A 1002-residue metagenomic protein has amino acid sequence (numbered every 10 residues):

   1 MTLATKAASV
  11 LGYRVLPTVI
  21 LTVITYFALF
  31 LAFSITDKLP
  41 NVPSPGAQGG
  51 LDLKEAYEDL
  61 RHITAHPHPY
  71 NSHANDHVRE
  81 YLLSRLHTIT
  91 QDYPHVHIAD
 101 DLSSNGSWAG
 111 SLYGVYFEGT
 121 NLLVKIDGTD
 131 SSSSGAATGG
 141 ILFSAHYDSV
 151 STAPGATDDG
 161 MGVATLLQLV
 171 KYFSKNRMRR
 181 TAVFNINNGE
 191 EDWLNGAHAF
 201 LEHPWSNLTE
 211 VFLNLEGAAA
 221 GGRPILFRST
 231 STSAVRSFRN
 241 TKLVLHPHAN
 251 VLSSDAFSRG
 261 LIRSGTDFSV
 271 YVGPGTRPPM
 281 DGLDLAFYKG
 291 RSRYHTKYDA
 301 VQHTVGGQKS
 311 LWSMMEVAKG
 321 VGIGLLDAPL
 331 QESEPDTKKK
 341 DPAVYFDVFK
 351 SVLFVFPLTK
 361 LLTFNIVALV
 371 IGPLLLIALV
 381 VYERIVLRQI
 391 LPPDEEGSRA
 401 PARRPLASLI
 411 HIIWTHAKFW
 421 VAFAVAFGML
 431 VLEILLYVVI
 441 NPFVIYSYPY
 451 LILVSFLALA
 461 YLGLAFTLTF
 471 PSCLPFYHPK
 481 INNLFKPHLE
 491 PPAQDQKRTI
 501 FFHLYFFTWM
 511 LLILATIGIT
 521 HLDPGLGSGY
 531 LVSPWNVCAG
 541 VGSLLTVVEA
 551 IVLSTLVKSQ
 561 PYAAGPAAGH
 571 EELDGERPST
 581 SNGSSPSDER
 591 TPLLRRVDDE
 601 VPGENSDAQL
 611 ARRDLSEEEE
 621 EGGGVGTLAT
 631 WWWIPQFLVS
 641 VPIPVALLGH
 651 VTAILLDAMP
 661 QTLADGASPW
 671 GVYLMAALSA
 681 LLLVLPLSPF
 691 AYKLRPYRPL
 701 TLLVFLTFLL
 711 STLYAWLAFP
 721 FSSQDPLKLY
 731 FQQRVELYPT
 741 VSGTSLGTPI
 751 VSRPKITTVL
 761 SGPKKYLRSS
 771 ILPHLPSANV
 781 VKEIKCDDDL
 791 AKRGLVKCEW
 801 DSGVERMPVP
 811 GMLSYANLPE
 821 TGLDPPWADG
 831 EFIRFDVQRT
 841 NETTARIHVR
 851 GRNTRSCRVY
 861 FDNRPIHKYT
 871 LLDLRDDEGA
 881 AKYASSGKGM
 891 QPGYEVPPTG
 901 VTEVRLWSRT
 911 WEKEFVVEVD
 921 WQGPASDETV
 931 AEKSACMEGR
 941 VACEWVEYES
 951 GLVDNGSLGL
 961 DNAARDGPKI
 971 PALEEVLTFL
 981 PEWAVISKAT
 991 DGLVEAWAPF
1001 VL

Functional and structural regions predicted by a protein language model:
T2-A4, G569-E619, C936, E949 (+4 more regions): Cytosol/nucleoplasm-facing, intrinsically disordered, low-complexity tails of endomembrane-system membrane proteins
T2-R14, S408-W414: Short, Lys/Arg-rich N-terminal segment immediately upstream of the first membrane anchor
K6-P43, P699-T712: Hydrophobic alpha-helical transmembrane signal-anchor segments
I24-A28, L374-L795, D801: Alpha-helical transmembrane segments of integral membrane proteins
S34-Y57, R61, P720-T744: Alpha-helical transmembrane signal-anchor/signal-peptide segments
D37-L358, L874, R909-A925, E932 (+4 more regions): Soluble extramembrane regions of membrane proteins in the secretory/endomembrane system
L53, E80-K125, V163-A164, Y738-L1002: Extracytosolic and intramembrane catalytic regions of membrane-associated proteins in envelope/secretory systems
K338-L376, R404-W420: Cytosolic-side membrane-insertion boundary helix
